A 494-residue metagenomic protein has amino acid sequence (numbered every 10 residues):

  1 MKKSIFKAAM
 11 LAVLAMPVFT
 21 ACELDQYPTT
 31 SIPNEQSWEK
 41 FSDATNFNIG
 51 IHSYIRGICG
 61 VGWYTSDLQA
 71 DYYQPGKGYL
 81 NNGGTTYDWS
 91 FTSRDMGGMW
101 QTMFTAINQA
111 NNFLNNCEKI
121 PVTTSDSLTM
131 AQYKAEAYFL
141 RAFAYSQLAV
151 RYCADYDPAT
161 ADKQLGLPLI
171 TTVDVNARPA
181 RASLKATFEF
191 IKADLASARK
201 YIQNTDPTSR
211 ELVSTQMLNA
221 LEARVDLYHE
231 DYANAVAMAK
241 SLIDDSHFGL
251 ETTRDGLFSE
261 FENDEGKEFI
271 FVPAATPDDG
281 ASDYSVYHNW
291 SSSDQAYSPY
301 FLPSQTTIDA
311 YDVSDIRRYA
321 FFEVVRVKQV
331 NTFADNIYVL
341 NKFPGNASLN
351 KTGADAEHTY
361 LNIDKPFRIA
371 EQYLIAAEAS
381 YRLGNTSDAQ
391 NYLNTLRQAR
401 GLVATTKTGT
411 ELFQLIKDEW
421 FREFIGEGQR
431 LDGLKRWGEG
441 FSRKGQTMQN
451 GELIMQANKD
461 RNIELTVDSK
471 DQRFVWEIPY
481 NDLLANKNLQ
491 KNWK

Functional and structural regions predicted by a protein language model:
K2-A8, A12-T45, A223, A377: Bacterial Sec-dependent N-terminal signal peptides
C22-D67, S292, T307-D312, K444-K494: Membrane-proximal, proline-rich intrinsically disordered regions
E35, G62-K77, C153-K163, N204-V286 (+1 more regions): Short, surface-exposed recognition loops and adjoining beta-strand edges that mediate ligand/DNA contacts, enriched
N81-Y152, A182, K200-N204, E357-D364 (+2 more regions): Conserved, well-structured interaction surfaces
H229-E230, V236-K240, D244-E357, N362 (+4 more regions): Extended ligand-binding clefts on enzyme/binding-domain cores
